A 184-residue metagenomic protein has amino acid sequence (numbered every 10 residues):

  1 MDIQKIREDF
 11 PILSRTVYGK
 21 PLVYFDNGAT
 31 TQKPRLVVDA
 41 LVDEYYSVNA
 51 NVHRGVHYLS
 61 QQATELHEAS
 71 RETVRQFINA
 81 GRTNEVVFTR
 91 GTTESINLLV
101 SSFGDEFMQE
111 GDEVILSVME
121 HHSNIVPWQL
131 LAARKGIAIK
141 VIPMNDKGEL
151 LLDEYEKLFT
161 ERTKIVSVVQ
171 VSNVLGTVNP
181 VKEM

Functional and structural regions predicted by a protein language model:
M1-M184: Pyridoxal 5′-phosphate
